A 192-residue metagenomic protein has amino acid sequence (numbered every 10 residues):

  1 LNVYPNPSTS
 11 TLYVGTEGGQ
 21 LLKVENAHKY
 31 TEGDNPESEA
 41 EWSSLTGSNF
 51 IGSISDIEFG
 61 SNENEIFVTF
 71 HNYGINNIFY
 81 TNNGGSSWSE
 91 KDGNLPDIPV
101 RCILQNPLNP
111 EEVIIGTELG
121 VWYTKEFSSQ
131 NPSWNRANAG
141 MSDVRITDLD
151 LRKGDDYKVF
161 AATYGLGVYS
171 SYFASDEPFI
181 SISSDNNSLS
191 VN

Functional and structural regions predicted by a protein language model:
L1-I182: Extracellular glycan-interacting surfaces
S181-V191: Short, solvent-exposed loop/edge segments of extracellular or virion-exposed proteins
